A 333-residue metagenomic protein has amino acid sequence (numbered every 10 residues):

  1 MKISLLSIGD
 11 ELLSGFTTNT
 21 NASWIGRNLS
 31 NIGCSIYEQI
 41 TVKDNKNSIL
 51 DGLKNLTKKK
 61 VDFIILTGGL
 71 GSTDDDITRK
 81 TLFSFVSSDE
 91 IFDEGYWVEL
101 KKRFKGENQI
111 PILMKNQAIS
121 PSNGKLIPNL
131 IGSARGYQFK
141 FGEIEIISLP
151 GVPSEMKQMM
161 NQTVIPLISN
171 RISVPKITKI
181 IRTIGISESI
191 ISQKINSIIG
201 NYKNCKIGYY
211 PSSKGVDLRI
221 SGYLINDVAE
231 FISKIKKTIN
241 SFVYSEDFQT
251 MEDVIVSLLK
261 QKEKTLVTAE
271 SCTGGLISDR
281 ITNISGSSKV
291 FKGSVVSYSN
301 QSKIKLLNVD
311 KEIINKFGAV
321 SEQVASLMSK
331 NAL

Functional and structural regions predicted by a protein language model:
M1-D44: Glycine-rich phosphate/diphosphate-binding loop of Rossmann-like nucleotide-binding domains
I3-L5, I146, L266: Conserved hydrophobic helix-helix packing surfaces used for dimerization/oligomerization
I8-D10, L66-D74, P150, G222-Y223: Glycine-rich beta-strand-to-loop/alpha-helix junction loops that act as flexible
S48-D51, K58, D76-R171, F317-E322: Proline/glycine-rich low-complexity loops and linkers
D62-F63: Short, Asp-centered acidic motifs that coordinate Mg2+ and/or phosphate in catalytic or ligand-binding sites
I110-P111, I172-I180, K203-Y210, K237-E252 (+1 more regions): Flexible, glycine/charged-enriched surface loops at secondary-structure junctions
K140-K214, S221-E230: Accessory alpha-helical/coil subdomains and C-terminal extensions that flank or cap enzyme catalytic cores
N226-L333: Short alpha-helical segments enriched in small residues
